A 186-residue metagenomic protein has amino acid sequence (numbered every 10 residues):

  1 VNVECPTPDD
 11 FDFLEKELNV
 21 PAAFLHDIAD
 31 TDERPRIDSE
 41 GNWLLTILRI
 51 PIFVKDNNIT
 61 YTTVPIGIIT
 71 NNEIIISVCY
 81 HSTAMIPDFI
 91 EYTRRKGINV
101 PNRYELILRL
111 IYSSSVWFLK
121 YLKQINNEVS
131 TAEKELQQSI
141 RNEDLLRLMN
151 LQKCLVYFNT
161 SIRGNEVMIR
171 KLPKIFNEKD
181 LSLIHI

Functional and structural regions predicted by a protein language model:
V1-L181: Peripheral, non-transmembrane regulatory/ligand-interaction domains of membrane transport proteins
H185-I186: Conserved small/polar residues in nucleotide/adenosyl-binding loops
